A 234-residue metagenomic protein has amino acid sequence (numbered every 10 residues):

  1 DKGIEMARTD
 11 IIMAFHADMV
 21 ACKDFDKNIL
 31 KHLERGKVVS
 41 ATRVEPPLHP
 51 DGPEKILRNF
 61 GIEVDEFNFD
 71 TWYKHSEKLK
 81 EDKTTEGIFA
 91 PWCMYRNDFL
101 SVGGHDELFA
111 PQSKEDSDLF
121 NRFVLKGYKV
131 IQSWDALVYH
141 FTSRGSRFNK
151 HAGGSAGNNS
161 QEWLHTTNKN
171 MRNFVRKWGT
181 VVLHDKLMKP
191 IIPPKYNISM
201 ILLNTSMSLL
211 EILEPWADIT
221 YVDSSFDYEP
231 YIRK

Functional and structural regions predicted by a protein language model:
D1-E5, F120: Short, conserved alpha-helix that lines the donor NDP-sugar binding/gating region of sugar-transfer enzymes
I12: Short aromatic/hydrophobic "clamp" motif used to bind/position activated sugar donors
F15-A17, D106: Active-site acidic Asp-centered loop
V20-G61: Conserved donor NDP-sugar-binding/catalytic core segment of glycosyltransferases
P46, A110, Q132-N158: Active-site donor/metal-binding and catalytic loop motifs of nucleotide-sugar-dependent glycosylation enzymes
W72-N97: A recurrent flexible, glycine/aromatic-enriched loop bordering the glycosyltransferase active site that acts as
T85-E86, P91, L100-Y139: Donor nucleotide-sugar recognition loop
F148-D185: Catalytic core of nucleotide-sugar-dependent glycosyltransferases
